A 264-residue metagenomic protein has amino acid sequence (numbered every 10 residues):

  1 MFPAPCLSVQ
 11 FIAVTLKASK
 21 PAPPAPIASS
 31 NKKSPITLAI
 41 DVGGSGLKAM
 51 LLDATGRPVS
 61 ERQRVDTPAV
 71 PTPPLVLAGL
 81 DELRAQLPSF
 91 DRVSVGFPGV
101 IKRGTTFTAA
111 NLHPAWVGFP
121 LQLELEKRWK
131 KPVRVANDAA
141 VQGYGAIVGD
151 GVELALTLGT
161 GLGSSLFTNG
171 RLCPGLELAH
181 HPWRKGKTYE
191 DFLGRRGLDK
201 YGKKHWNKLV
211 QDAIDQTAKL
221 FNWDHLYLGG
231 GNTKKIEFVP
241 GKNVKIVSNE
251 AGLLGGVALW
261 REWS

Functional and structural regions predicted by a protein language model:
K32-L75, T108, R171-D199: Short glycine-rich, Thr/Ser-proximal phosphate-binding strand/loop in the N-terminal lobe of ATP-dependent enzymes
T37-D41, R92-S94, E153-T157, Y227: Short glycine-aspartate micro-motif
G46, T217-N249: Glycine-rich phosphate-binding loops at beta-strand->alpha-helix junctions
L47-L51, G99, L162-F167: Short beta-strand scaffold segments in enzyme catalytic cores
E61, D66-D81, A85, S89-S94 (+3 more regions): Glycine-rich phosphate-binding loop and adjoining helix at the ATP-binding site of ATP-dependent phosphoryl-transfer
L123, K127-Q142, L172-L209: Glycine-rich phosphate-binding loop plus the immediately following alpha-helix
W206-K219: A short, acidic, amphipathic alpha-helical segment used as a generic capping/interface helix at domain edges
